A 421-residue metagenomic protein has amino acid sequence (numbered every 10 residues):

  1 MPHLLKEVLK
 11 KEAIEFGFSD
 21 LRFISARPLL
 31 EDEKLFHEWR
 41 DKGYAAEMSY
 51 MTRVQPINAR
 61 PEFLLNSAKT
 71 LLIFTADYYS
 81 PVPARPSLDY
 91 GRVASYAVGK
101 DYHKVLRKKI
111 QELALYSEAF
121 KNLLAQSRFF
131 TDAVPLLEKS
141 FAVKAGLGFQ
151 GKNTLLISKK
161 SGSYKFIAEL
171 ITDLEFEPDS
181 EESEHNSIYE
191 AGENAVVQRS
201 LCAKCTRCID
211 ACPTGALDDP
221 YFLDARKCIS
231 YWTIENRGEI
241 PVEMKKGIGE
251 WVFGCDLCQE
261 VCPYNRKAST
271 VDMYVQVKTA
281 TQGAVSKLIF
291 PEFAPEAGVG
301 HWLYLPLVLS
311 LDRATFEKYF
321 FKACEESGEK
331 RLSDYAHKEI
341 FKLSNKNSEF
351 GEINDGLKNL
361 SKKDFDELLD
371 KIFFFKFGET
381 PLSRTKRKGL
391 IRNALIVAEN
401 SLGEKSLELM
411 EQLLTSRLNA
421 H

Functional and structural regions predicted by a protein language model:
M1-Y189, V197-R199, I240: Auxiliary alpha/beta "docking" domains used to position bulky ligands
E15, R207-S230, I248-V275, A280 (+2 more regions): Iron-sulfur cluster-binding cysteine motifs and their immediate structural context in ferredoxin-like electron-transfer
S183-Q198, T279-A284, G298, E325-S333 (+1 more regions): Intrinsic disorder/low-complexity segments
S286, P291-G328, G351-K388: Alpha-helical adaptor scaffolds
L332, N347, K362, L369-K376 (+1 more regions): Amphipathic alpha-helical scaffolding segments comprising HEAT/armadillo-like alpha-solenoid repeats
S383-T385, Q412-H421: Short coil turns that connect the paired helices of HEAT/ARM alpha-solenoid repeats
I391-S401, A420-H421: Structural detector for internal amphipathic alpha-helices that build alpha-solenoid repeat scaffolds
